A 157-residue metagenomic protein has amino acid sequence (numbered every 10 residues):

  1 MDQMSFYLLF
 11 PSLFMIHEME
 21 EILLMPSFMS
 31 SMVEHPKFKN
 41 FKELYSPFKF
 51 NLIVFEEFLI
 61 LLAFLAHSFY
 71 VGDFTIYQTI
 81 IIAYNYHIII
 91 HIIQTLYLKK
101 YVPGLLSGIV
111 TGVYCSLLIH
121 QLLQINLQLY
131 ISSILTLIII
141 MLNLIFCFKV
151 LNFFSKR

Functional and structural regions predicted by a protein language model:
M1-I22: N-terminal signal-anchor transmembrane alpha helix
M15-I22, Y84-T95, I140-F153: Transmembrane alpha-helical segments that form the membrane-embedded catalytic/substrate-channel core of multi-pass
E21-Y45, F153-R157: Cytosolic, membrane-interface loops and tails of multi-pass inner-membrane proteins
F50-F69, Y86-H87, V110-S116: Core segments of transmembrane alpha-helices that mediate helix-helix packing or line hydrophobic substrate/ligand
L59-Y84, L129-S132: Transmembrane helix-loop-helix
Y70-F74, I92-V102, L123-L127: Membrane-interface helix caps and helix-loop-helix hairpins in membrane proteins
I82-H91, V102-Q121: Hydrophobic alpha-helical membrane segments
L118-R157: Terminal transmembrane helical module of multi-pass membrane proteins
